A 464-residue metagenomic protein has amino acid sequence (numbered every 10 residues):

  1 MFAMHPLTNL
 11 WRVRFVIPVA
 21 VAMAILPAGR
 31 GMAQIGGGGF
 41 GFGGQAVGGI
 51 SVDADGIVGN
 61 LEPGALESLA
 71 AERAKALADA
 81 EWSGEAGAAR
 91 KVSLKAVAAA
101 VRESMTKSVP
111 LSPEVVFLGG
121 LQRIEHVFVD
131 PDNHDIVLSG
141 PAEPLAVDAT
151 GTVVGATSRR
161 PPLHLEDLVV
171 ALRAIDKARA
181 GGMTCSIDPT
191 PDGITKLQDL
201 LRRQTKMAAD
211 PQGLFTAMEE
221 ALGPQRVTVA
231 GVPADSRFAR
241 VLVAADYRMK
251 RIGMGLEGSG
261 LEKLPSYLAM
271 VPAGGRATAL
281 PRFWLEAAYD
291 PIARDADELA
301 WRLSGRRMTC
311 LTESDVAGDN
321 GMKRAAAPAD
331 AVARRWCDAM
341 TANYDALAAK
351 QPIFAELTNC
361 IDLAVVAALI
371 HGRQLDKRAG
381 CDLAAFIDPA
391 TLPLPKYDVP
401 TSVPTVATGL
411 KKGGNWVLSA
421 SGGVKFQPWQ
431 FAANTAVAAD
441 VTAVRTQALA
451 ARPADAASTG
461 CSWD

Functional and structural regions predicted by a protein language model:
M1-V13: N-terminal secretory signal peptides that target proteins for export/translocation
R14-R30: Bacterial N-terminal signal peptides
A33-D464: Outer membrane pore-forming secretion/assembly proteins and partners of Gram-negative envelopes
